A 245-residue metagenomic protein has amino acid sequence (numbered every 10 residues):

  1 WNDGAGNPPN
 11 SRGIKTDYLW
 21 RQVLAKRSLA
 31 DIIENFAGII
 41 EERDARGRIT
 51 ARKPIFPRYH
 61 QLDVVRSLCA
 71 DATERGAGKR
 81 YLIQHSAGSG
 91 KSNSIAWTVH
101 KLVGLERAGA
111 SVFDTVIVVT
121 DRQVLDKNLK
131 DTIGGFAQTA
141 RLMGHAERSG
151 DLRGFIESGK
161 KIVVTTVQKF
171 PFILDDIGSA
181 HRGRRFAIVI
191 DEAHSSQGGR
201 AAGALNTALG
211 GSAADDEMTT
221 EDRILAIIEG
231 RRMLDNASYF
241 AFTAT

Functional and structural regions predicted by a protein language model:
W1-V116, V124-A140, S158, Q168 (+4 more regions): ATP-dependent helicase/translocase motor core
S86, T120, E192: Conserved residues at beta->alpha junctions
V116-V118, S212: Short cationic amphipathic helices and targeting signals
V118, V163-T165, I188: Hydrophobic positions in the central parallel beta-sheet of the AAA+
T120-Q123, M143-R153, V167-F172: Conserved helicase motor
Q123-V124, R153-F155, I162, S238 (+1 more regions): Short, conserved secondary-structure transition motifs
R148-V163, S179-A180: Conserved motor-coupling elements within RecA-like helicase/translocase cores
P171-I177, H181-T245: Signature of the SF2 helicase/ATPase Hel1-core->accessory helical subdomain module
